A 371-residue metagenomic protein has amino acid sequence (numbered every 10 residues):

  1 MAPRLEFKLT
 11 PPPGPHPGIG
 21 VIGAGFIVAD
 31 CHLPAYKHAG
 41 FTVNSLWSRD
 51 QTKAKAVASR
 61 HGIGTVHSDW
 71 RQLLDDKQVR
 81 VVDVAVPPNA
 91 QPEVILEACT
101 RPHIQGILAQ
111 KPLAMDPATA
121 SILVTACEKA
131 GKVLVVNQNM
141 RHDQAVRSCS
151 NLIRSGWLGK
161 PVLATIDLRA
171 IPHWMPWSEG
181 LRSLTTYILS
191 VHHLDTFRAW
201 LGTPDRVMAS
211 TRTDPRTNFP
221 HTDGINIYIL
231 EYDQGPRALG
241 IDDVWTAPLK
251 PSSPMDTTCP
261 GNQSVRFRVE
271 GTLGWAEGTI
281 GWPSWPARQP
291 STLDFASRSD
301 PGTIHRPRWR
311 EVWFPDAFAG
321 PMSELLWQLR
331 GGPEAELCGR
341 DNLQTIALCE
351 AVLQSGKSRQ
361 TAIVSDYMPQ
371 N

Functional and structural regions predicted by a protein language model:
M1-P15, V81-D83, E324-N371: C-terminal helix-rich "cap/oligomerization" subdomain common to oxidoreductases
A2-H61: N-terminal Rossmann-like dinucleotide-binding module
A2-L5, I188-W285, A319-P333, E350 (+1 more regions): Contiguous beta-strand/loop segments that form the cofactor/metal-binding neighborhood of enzyme cores
I27, R49-D50, R310-S323, R340: Active-site loop of classical SDR/Rossmann-like NAD(P)-dependent oxidoreductases, centered on the catalytic Tyr-X3-Lys
V28, H67, I107-A109, L134-V136 (+2 more regions): Hydrophobic residues in well-ordered beta-strands that form the structural core
D50, H61-A126: Beta-loop-alpha module in the N-terminal Rossmann-like domain of NAD(P)-dependent dehydrogenases, especially those
T125-K132, R147-P161, R268-G271: Basic phosphate/pyrophosphate-binding loop/patch that engages nucleotide-derived ligands
M140-Y228, R359: Predominantly a Rossmann-like dinucleotide-binding segment in NAD(P)-dependent oxidoreductases
